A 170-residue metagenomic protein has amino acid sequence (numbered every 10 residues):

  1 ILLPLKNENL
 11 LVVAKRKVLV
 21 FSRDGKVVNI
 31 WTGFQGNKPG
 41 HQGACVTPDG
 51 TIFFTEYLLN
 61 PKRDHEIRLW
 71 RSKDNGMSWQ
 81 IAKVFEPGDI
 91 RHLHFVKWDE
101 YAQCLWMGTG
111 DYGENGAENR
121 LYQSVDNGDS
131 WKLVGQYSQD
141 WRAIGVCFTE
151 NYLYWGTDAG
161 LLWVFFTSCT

Functional and structural regions predicted by a protein language model:
I1-L5, G36-T47, I90-K97, S138-N151: Repeated scaffold domains used in trafficking and secretory/extracellular systems, primarily beta-propellers
E8-L11, G50-F54, A102-M107, Y152-Y154: Entry beta-strands of beta-propeller and related beta-repeat scaffolds
V12-V13, N60-E66, D89, G110-E118 (+1 more regions): Short, solvent-exposed loop/turn segments at conserved positions within beta-propeller repeat blades
S22-G25, K73-M77, V125-D129: Short loop/turn segments that connect beta-strands within beta-propeller blades
W31-N37, K83-G88, V134-Q139: Surface loop/turn motifs at the tips and blade-to-blade linkers of beta-strand repeat domains
T47, S72-K73, S124-V125, S168-C169: Conserved Ser/Thr-centered positions that define the repeating blades of beta-propeller domains
A82-W131: Loop-centered beta-sheet repeat module
G145-T170: Long, charge-rich C-terminal accessory regions
